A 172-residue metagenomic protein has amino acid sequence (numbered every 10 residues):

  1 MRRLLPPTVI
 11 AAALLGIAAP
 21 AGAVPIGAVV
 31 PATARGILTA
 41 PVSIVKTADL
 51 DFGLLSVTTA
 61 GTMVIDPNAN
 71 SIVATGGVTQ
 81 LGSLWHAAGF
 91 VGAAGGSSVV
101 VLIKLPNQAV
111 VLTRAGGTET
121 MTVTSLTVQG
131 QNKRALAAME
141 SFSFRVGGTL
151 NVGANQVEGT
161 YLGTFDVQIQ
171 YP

Functional and structural regions predicted by a protein language model:
M1-I10: Bacterial N-terminal signal peptides that target proteins for export
M1-R2, T113, K133: Short, intrinsically disordered low-complexity segments
L4-L5, G116, L136, G147: Small/flexible residues
A18-P20: N-terminal signal peptide c-region/cleavage motif recognized by signal peptidases
A23-K104, R134-P172: N-terminal small/polar-rich segments of proteins
G92-Q129: Contiguous segments within soluble domain cores/interaction surfaces
